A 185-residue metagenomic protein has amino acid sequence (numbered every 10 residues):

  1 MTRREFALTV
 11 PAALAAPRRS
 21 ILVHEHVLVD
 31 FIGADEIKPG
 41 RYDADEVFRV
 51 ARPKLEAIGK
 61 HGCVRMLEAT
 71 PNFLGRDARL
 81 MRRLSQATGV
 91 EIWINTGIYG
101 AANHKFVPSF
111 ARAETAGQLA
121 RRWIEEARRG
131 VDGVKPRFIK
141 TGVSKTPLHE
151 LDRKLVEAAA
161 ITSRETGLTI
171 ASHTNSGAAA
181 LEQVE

Functional and structural regions predicted by a protein language model:
E5-P17: N-terminal export signals
R19-K38, I98-V107, K140: N-terminal small/glycine-rich loop or linker at the start of catalytic domains across soluble metabolic enzymes
V23, L28, E36-T70, L74-E91 (+1 more regions): Alpha-helical scaffold segments that flank or form the walls of functional sites
H26-L28, P71-N72, G97-A101, S144 (+1 more regions): Active-site beta-loop-alpha junctions enriched in small/polar residues
R79-R82, H149-L155, G177-E185: Distinct, well-ordered alpha-helical segments
R83-A87, E91-T169: Active-site gating/metal-coordination segments in enzymes
A160, R164-E185: Catalytic pocket-lining loop regions of alpha/beta-barrel enzymes, especially the amidohydrolase/enolase/GH5 lineages
